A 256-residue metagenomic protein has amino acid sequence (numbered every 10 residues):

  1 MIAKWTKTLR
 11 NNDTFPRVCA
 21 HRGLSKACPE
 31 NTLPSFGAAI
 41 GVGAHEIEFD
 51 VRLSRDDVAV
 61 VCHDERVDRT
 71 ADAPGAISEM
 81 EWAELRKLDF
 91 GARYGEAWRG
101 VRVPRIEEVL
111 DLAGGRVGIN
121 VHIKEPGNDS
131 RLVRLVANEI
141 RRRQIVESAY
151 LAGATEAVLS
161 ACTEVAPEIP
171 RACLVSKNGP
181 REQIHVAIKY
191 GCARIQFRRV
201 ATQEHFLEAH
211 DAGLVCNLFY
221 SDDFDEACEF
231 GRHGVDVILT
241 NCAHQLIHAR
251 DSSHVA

Functional and structural regions predicted by a protein language model:
M1-A256: Phosphate-group recognition and catalysis centered on beta-loop-alpha active-site segments
